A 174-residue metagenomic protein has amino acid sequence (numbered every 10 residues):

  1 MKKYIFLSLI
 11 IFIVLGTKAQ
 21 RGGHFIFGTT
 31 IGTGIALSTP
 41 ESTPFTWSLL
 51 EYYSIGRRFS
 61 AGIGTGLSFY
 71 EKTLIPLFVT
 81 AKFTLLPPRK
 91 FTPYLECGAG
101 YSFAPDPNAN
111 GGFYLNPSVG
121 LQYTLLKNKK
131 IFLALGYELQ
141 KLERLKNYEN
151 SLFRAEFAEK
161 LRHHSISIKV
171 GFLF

Functional and structural regions predicted by a protein language model:
M1-F25, V170, F174: Bacterial Sec-dependent N-terminal signal peptides
G23-I35, F45, E51-Y53, R57: Beta-barrel outer-membrane channel/assembly domains of diderm bacteria
T30-A36, G66-S68, G98-S102, G136-Q140 (+1 more regions): Outer-membrane beta-barrel pore domains and translocons
E41, S48-I131: Gram-negative (and chloroplast) outer-membrane scaffold detector with strong preference for beta-barrel transmembrane
L74-I75, R144-N147: Outer-membrane beta-barrel and related beta-rich outer-membrane complex signature in Gram-negative bacteria
G112-Y114, Y148-A155: Flexible, surface-exposed loop regions and adjacent strand-edge segments of Gram-negative outer-membrane beta-barrel
Q122, Y137, K146-N150: Acidic, small-residue rich beta-repeat scaffolds with periodic aromatic anchors
K160-F174: Outer-membrane beta-barrel "beta-signal"
